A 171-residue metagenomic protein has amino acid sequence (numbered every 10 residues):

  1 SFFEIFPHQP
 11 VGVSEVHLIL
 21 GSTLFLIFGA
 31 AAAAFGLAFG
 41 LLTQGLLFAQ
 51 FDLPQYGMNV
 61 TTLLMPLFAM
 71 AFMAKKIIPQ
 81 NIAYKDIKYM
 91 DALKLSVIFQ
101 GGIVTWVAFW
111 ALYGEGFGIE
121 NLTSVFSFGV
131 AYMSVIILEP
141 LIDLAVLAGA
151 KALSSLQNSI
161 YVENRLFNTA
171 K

Functional and structural regions predicted by a protein language model:
S1-T23: Hydrophobic transmembrane alpha-helices
F3, F25, G36, G40 (+3 more regions): Alpha-helical transmembrane segments in multi-pass membrane proteins
E4-Q9, L42-M70: Interfacial aromatic-anchored transmembrane helix boundaries in multi-pass membrane proteins
P10, K76-Y161: Membrane-embedded alpha-helical hairpins and interfacial helices in multi-pass inner-membrane proteins
G12, V16, A32-G40, P54-N59: Hydrophobic alpha-helical membrane segments of integral membrane proteins
E15-T23, L46-Y56, K85, Y89: Membrane-interface helix-loop-helix junctions at boundaries between adjacent transmembrane segments
S22-Q50, K171: C-terminal halves and exits of single transmembrane alpha-helices
A30-A31, V60, L64-M73, Q100-T105: Mid-bilayer segments of alpha-helical transmembrane spans in multi-pass integral membrane proteins that mediate
